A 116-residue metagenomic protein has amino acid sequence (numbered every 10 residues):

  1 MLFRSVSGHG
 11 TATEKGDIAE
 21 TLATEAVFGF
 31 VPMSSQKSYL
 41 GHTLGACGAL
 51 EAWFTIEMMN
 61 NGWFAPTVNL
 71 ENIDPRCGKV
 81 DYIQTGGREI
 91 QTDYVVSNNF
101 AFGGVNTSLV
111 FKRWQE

Functional and structural regions predicted by a protein language model:
F3-E116: Conserved "HGTGT" condensation-loop signature of ketosynthase/thiolase-family condensing enzymes that catalyze
